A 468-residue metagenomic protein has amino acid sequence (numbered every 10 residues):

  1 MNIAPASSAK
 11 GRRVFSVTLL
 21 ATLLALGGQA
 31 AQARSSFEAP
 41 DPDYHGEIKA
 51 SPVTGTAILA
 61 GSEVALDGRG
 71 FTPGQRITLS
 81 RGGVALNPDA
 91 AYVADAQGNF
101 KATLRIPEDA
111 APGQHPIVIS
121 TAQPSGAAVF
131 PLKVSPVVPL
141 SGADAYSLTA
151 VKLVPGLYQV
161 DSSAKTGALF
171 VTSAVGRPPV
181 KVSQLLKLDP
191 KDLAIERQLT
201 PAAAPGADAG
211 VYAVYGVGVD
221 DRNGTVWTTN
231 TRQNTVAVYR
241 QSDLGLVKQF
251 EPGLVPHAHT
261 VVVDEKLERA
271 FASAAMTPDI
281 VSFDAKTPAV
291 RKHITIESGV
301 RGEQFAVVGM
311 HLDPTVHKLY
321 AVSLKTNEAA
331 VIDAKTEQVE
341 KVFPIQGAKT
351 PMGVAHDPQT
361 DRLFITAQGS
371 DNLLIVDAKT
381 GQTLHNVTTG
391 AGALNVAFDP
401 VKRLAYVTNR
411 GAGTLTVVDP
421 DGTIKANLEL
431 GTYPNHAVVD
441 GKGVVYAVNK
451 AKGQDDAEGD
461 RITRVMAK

Functional and structural regions predicted by a protein language model:
M1-Q32: Gram-negative bacterial Sec-dependent N-terminal signal peptides
R34-K468: Predominantly soluble domains enriched in secretory-pathway, periplasmic, or organellar proteins
